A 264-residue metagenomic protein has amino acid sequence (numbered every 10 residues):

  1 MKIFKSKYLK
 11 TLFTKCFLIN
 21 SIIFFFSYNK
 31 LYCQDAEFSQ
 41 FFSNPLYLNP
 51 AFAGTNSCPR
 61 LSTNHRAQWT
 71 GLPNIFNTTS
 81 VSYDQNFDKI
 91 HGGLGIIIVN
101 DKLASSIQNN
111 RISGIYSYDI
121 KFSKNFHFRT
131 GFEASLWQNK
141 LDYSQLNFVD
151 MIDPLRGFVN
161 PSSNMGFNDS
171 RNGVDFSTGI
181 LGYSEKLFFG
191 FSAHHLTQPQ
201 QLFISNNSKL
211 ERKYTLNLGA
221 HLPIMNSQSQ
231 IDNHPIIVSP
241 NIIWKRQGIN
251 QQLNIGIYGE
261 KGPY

Functional and structural regions predicted by a protein language model:
M1-E37, S43, I257: Bacterial Sec-dependent N-terminal signal peptides
Q34-Y264: Subset of outer-membrane beta-barrel
